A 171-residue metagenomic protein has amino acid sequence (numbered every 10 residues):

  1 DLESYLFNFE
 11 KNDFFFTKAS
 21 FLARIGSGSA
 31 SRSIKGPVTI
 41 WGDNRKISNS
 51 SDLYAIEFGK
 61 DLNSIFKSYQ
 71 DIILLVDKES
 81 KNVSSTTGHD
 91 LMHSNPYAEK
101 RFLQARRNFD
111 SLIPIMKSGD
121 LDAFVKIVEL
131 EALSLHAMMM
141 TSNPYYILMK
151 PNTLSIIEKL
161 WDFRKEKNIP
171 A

Functional and structural regions predicted by a protein language model:
D1-S68: Gly/Ser-rich oxyanion-binding loop with an adjacent helix/lid that shapes the negatively charged ligand pocket
K60-A171: C-terminal nucleotide
